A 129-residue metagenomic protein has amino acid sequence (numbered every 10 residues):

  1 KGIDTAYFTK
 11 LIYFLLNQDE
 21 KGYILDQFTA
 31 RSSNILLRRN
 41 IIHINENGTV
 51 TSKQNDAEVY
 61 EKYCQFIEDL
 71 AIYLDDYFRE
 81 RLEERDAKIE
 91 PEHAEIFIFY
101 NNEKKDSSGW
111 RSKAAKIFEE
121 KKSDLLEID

Functional and structural regions predicted by a protein language model:
K1, Y13-F14: Extended, structured, electrostatic nucleic-acid-contact surfaces
L16-D129: C-terminal accessory module of base-excision DNA glycosylases/AP lyases that mediates lesion recognition and DNA
